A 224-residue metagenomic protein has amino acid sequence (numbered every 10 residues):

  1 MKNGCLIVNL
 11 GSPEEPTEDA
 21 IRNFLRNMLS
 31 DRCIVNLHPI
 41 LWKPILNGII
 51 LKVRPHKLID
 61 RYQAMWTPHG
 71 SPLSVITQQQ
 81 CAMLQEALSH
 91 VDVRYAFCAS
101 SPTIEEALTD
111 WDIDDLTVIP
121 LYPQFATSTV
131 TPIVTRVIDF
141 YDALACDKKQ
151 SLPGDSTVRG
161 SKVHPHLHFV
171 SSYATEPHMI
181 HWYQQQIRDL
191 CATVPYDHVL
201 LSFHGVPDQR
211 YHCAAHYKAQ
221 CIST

Functional and structural regions predicted by a protein language model:
M1-K149, V163-T224: Active-site-proximal alpha-helix that buttresses catalytic centers in soluble enzyme cores
